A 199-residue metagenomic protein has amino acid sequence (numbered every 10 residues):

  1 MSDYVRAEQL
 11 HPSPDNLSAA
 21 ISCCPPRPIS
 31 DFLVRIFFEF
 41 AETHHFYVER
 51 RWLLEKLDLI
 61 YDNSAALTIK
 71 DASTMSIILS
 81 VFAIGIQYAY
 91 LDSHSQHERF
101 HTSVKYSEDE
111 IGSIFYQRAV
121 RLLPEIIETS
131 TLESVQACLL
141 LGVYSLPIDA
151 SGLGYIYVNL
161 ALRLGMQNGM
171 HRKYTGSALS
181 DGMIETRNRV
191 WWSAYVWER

Functional and structural regions predicted by a protein language model:
S2-D3, N16, N63, N159 (+2 more regions): Detector for Asparagine
D3-E133, L141-A150, S177-G182: C-terminal transcriptional activation/regulatory domains of eukaryotic transcription factors
I36-E42, F46, V143-R199: Acidic/serine-rich, low-complexity amphipathic helices located in mid- to C-terminal regulatory regions
